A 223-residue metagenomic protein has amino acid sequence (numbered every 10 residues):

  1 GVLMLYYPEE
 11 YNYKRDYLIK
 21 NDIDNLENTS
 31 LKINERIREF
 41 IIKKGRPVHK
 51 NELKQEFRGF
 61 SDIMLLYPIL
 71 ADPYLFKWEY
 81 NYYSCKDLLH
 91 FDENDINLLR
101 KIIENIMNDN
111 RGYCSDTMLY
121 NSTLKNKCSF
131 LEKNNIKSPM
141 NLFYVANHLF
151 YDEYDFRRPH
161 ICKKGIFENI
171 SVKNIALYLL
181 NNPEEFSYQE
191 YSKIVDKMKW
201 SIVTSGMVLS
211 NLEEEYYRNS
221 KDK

Functional and structural regions predicted by a protein language model:
G1-K223: C-terminal non-catalytic scaffold/interaction domains in large multidomain proteins
